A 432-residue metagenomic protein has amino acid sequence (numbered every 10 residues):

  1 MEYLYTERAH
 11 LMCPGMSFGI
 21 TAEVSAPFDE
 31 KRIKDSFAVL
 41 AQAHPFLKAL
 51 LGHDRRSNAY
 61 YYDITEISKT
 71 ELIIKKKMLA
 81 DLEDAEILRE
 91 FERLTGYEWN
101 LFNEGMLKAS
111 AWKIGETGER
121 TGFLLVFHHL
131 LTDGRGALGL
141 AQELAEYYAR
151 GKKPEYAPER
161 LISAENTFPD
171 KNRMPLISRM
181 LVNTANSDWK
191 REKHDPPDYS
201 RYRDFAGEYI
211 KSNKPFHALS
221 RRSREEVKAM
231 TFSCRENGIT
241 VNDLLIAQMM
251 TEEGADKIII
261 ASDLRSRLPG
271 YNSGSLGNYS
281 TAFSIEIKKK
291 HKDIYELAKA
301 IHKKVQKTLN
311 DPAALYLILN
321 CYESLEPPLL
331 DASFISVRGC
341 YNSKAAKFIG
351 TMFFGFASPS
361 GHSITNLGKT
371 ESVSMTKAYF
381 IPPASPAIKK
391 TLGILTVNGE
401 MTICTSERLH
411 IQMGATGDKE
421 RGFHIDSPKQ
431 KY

Functional and structural regions predicted by a protein language model:
M1-A59, L82-L107, G254-Y432: Acyl-thioester-dependent acyl-group transfer interface
M1-H10, F18-T21, L131, R135 (+3 more regions): Non-catalytic, low-complexity flexible loops and terminal extensions
C13-R32, N103-L124, F205-P269, M401: Gly/Ser/Thr-rich phosphate-binding loops and adjoining beta-strand/alpha-helix segments that form adenosine-phosphate
P27-F28, L131-R135, I239-T240, K292: A generic structural signal for alpha-helix starts
A41-R135, G139-Q142, E146-R150: Acyl-thioester-dependent condensation/acyltransferase catalytic cores
T132, A145-K152, R235, M249-G254 (+1 more regions): Hydrophobic/aromatic-lined pockets within catalytic cores
R135, G139, T240, L244 (+2 more regions): Short, well-structured alpha-helical interface segments that form or flank functional binding sites
